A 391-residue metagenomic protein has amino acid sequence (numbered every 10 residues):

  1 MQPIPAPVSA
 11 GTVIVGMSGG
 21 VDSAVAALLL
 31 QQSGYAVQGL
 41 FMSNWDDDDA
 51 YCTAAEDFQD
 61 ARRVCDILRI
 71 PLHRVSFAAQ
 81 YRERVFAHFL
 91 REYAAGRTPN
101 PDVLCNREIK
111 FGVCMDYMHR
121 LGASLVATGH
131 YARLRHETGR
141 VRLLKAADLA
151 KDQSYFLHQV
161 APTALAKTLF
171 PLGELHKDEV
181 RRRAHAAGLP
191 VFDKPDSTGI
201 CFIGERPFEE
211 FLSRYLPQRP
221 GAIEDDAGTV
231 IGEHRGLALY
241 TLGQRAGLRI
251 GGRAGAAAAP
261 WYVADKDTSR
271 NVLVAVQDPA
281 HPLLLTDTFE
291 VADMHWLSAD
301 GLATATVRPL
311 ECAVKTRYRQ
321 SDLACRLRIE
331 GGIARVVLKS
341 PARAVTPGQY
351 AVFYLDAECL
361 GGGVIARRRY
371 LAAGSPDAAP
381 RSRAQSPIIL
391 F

Functional and structural regions predicted by a protein language model:
M1-Q159, L169, E179, V263 (+1 more regions): ATP-dependent adenylation/nucleotidyltransferase module used to activate substrates
A127-L134, G139-F391: AMP-forming adenylation/ATP pyrophosphatase catalytic core
